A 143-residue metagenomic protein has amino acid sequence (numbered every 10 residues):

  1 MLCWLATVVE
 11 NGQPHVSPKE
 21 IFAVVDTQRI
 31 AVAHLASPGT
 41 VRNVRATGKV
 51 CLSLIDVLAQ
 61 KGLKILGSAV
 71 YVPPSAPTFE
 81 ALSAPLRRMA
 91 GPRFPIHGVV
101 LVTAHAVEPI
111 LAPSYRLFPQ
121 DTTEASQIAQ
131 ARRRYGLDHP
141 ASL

Functional and structural regions predicted by a protein language model:
M1-I30: N-terminal structural module
L2, P38-P85: Short, structured beta-strand-loop surface elements
T7, H34, S53-I55: Short beta-strand segments that buttress and anchor functional surface loops
G12, N43-V44, V102: Buried hydrophobic positions in well-ordered alpha/beta secondary-structure cores of metabolic enzymes
Q28-A33, V100: A generic structural motif
R29, K49, A106-E108: Structural motif
L35-G39, A104-A106: Secondary-structure transition/turn motif
V70-L143: C-terminal edge-of-domain segments
